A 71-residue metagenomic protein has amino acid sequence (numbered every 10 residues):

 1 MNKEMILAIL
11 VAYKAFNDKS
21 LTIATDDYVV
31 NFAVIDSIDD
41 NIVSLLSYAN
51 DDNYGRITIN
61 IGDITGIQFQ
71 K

Functional and structural regions predicted by a protein language model:
M1-V30, D39, N50-K71: Short glycine-rich, low-complexity segments
F32-V34: Conserved glycine-centered beta-strand/turn positions repeated across beta-sheet architectures
I42-L46: Short aromatic-glycine-enriched beta-strand elements
